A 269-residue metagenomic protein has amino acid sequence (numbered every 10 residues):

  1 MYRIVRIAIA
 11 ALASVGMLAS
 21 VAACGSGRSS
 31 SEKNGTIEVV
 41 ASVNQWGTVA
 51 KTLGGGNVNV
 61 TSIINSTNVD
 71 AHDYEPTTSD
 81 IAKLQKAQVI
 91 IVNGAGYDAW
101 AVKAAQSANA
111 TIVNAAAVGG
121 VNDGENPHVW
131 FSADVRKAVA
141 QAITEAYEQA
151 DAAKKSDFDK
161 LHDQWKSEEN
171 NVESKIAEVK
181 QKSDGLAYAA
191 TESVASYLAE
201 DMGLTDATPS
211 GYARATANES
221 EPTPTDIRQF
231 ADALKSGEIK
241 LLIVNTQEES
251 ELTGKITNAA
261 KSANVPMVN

Functional and structural regions predicted by a protein language model:
Y2-S14, S20-N269: Extracytoplasmic metal-acquisition and chelation regions
